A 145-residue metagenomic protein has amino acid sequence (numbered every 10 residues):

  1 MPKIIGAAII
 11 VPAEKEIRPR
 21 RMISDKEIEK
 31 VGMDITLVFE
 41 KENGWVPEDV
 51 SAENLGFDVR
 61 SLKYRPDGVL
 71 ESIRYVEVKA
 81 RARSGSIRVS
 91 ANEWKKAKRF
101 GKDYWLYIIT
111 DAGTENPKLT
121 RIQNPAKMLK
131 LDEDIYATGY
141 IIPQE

Functional and structural regions predicted by a protein language model:
M1-V31, I35-V38, E42: Charged, non-catalytic accessory extensions
A7-I10, D58, W105: Generic structural signal for residues positioned in beta-strands
V31, N43-V46, R74, V78-L129: Catalytic cores of nucleic-acid endonucleases
T36, E40, D58-S61, S72-A80: Conserved catalytic cores of phosphodiester-cleaving nucleases, focusing on short active-site segments
V50-R65: Beta-rich nucleic-acid/ligand-interaction surfaces
P66-L70: Short, charged/polar, Gly/Pro-enriched secondary-structure boundary elements
S84, M128-E145: Non-catalytic C-terminal interaction segments of nucleic acid-processing enzymes
